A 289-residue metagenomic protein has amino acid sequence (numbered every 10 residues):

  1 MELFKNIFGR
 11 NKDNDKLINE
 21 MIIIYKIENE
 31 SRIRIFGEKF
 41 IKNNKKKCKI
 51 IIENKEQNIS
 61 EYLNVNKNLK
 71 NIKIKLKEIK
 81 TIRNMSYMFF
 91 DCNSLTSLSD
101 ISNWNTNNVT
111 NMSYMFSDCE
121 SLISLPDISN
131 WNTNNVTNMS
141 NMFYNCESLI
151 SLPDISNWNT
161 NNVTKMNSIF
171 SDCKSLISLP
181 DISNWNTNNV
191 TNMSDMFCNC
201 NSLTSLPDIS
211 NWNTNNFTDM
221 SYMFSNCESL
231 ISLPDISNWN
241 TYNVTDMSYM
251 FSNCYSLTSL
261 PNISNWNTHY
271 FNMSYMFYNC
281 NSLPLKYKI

Functional and structural regions predicted by a protein language model:
E2-I289: Negatively charged
